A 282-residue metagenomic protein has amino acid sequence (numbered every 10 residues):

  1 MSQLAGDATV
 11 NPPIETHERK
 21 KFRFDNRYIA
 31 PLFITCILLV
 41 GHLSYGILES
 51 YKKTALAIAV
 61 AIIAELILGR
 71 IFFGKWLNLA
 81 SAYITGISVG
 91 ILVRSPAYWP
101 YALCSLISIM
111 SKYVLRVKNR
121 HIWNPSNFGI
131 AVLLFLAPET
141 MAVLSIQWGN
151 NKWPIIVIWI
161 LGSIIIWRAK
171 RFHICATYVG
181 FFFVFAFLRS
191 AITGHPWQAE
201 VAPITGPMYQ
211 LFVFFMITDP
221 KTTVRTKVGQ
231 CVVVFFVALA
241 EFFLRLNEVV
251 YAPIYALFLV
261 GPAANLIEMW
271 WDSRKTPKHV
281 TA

Functional and structural regions predicted by a protein language model:
S2-G69: N-terminal signal-anchor module of multipass membrane proteins
G6-T35, A186-A282: C-terminal transmembrane helix-loop-helix hairpin of multi-pass membrane proteins
E15-H17, I63-K75, I107-H121, I160-R171 (+1 more regions): C-terminal ends of transmembrane helices
F33-I37, L56-E65, S81-V89, P100 (+14 more regions): Alpha-helical transmembrane segments in multi-pass membrane proteins
Y45-V60, L92-C104, A142-I156, W197-Y209: Structural signature of hydrophobic alpha-helical transmembrane segments
G74-W148: Membrane-interface helix-loop-helix junctions at boundaries between adjacent transmembrane segments
Y83-R94, N127-M141, I156-W159, F181-A191 (+2 more regions): Small-residue-rich segments of transmembrane alpha-helices in multi-pass membrane proteins, especially helix faces
R120-G194, A199-V201: Long hydrophobic alpha-helical segments that form multi-pass transmembrane helix bundles in integral membrane proteins
